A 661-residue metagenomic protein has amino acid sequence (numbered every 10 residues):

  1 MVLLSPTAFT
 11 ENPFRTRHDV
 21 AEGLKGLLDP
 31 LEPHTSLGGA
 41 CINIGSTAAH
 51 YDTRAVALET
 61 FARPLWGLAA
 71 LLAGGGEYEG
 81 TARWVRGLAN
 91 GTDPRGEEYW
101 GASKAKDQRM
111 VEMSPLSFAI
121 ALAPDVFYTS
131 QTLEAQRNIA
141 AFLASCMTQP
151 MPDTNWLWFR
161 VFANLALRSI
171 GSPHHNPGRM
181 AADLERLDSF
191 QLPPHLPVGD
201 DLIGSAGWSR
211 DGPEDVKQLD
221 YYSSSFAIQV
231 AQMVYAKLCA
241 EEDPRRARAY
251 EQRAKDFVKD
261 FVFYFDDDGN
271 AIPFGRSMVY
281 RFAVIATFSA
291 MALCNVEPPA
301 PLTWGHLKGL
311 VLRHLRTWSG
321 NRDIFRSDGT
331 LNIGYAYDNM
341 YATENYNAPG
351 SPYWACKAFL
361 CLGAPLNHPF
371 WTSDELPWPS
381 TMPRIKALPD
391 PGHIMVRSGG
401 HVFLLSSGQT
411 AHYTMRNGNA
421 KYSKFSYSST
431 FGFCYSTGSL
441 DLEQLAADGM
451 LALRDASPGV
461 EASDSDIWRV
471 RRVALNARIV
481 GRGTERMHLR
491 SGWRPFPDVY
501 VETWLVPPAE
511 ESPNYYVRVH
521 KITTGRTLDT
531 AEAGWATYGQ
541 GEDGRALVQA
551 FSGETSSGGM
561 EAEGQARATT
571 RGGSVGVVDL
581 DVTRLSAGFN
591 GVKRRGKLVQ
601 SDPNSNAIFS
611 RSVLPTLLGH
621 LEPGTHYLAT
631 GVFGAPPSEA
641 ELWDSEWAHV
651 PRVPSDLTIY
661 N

Functional and structural regions predicted by a protein language model:
M1-E59, A82-G87: Low-complexity, Ser/Thr/Pro/Gly-enriched N-terminal "stalk/linker" regions
G23-I42, V56-A57, R63, L312-D323 (+2 more regions): N-terminal ordered "arm"
R54-S289: Aromatic-lined, polymer-binding surfaces characteristic of secreted/periplasmic polysaccharide-degrading enzymes
L58, M110, P349, L388 (+2 more regions): Solvent-exposed loop and beta-edge segments used for protein-protein assembly and interaction
R95-Y99, I139, D267-T414: Carbohydrate-active enzyme catalytic cores, enriched for enzymes that act on polyanionic acidic polysaccharides
R245-R246, R276, L302-L307, H368-L376 (+4 more regions): Composition- and surface-driven signal marking solvent-exposed, interaction-prone regions in large proteins
P379-A477: Low-complexity, glycine/alanine/valine/leucine- and proline-rich hydrophobic stretches
C434, G438-N661: Extended repeat-based interaction scaffolds and adjacent low-complexity, acidic/S/T/P-biased segments that form broad
